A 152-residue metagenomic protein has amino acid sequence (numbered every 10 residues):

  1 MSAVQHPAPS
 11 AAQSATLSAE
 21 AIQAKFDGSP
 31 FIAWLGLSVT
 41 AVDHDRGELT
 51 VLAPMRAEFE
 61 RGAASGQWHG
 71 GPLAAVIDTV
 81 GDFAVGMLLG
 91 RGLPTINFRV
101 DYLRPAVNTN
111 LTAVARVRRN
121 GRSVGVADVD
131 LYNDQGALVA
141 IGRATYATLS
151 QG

Functional and structural regions predicted by a protein language model:
M1-G152: Terminal targeting signals and extreme-terminal segments of soluble enzymes
